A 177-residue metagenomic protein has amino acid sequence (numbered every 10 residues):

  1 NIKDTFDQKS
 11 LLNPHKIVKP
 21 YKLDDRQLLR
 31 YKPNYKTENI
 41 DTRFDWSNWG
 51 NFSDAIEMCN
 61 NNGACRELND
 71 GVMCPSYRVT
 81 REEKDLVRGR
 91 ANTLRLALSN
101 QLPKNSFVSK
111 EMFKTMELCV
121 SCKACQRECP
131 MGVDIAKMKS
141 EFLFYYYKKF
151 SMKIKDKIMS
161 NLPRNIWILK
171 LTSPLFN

Functional and structural regions predicted by a protein language model:
N1, R88-A91, F113: Long, C-terminal-biased catalytic regions of enzyme "large/alpha" subunits
N1-D54: Polar, glycine-rich mid-to-C-terminal structural blocks that act as macromolecule-binding/assembly scaffolds
I2-D4, N48-N51, I56, N62-E67 (+2 more regions): A general structural signal for short secondary-structure junctions and capping/turn motifs
D4-L12, R66-L68, K84, N100-F107 (+1 more regions): Secondary-structure transition/capping motifs at alpha-helix termini and the adjoining loop/turn into the next element
P14-K16, M58-L96, A124-L143: Iron-sulfur cluster-binding cysteine motifs and their immediate structural context in ferredoxin-like electron-transfer
E38-N61, S99-S121: Ferredoxin-like iron-sulfur electron-transfer modules
P103-N177: Iron-sulfur-cluster electron-transfer modules
